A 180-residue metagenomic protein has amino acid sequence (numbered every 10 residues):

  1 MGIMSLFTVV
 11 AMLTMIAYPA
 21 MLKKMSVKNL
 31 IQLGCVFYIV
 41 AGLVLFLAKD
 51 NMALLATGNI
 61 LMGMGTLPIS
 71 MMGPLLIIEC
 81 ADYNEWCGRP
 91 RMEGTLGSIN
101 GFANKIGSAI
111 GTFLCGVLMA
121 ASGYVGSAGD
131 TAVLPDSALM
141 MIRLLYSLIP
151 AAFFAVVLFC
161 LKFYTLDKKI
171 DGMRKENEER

Functional and structural regions predicted by a protein language model:
M1-R180: Membrane-embedded alpha-helical bundles of multi-pass transporters/translocases, especially carrier/permease families
